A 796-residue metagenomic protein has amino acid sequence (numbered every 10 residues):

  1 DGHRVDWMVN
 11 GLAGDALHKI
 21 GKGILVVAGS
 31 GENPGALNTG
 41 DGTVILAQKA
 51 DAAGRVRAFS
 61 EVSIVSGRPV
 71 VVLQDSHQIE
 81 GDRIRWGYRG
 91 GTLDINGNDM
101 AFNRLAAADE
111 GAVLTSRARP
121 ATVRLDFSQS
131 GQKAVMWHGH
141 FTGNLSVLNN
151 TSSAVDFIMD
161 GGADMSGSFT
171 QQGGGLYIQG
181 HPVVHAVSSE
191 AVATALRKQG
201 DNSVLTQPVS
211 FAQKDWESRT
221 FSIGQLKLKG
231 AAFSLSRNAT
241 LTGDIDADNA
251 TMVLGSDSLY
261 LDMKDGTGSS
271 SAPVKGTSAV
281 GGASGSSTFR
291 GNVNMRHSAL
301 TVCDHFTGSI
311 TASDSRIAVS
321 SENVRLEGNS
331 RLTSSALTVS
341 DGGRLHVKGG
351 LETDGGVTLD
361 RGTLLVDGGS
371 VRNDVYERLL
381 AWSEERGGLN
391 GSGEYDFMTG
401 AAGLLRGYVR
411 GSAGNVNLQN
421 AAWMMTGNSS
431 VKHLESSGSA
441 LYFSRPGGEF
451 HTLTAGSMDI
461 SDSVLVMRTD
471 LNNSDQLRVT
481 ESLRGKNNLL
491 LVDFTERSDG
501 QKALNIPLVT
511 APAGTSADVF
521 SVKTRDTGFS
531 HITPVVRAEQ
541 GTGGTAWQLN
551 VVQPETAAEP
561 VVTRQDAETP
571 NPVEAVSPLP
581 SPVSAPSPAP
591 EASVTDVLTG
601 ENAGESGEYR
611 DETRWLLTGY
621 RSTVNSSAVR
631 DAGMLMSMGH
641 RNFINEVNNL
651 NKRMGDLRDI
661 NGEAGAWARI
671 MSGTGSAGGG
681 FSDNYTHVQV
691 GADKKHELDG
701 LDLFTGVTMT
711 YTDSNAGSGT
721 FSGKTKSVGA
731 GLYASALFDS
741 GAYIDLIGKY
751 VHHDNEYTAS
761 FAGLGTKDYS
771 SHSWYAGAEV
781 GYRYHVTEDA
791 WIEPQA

Functional and structural regions predicted by a protein language model:
D1-V26, Q129-A134, H138-M159, F233 (+2 more regions): Small beta-barrel nucleic-acid-binding modules, principally OB-folds
G2-S66, G161-F169, V184-A191, S210 (+1 more regions): Right-handed parallel beta-helix
N33-P34, D51-A53, A58-F59, Q78-G81 (+3 more regions): Alpha-helix capping and helix-loop boundary segments enriched in small/acidic/polar residues
A47, F59-V71, F102-R104, D109-E110 (+12 more regions): Extracellular beta-solenoid/beta-roll
S128, V183, V192, K198 (+3 more regions): Outer-membrane translocation/initiation segment of Type V secreted surface proteins
V147, F157-M159, D164-Q179, A193 (+2 more regions): Beta-propeller domains
T311, G388, R406, R410 (+13 more regions): Membrane translocator/pore-forming domains, dominated by Gram-negative outer-membrane beta-barrels
